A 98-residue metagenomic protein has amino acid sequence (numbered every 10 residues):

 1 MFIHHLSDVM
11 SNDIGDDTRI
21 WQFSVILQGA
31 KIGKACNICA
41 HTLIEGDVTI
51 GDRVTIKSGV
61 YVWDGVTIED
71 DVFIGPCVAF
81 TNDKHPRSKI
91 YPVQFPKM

Functional and structural regions predicted by a protein language model:
F2-H5, M10-I14, R19-M98: Flexible, glycine/small-residue-enriched loop-and-beta-strand segment within the central core of proteins
